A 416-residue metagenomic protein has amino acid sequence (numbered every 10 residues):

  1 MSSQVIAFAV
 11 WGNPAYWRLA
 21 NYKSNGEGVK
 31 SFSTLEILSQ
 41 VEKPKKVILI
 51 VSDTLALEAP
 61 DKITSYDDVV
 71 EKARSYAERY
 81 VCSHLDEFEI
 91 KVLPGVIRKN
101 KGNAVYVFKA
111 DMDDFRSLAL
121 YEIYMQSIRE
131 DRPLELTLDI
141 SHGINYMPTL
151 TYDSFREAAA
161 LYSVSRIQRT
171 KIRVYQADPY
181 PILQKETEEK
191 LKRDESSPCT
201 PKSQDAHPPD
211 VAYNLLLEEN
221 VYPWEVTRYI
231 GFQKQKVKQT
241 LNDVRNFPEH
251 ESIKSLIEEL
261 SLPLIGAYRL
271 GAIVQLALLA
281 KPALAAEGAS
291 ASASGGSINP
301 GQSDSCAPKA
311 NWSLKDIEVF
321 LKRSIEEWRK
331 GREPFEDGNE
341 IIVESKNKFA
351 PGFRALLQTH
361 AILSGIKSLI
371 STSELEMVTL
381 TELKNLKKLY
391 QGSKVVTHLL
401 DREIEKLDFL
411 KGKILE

Functional and structural regions predicted by a protein language model:
M1-E135, L150, R156-E416: Long, low-complexity, Lys/Arg-enriched
I140-P148: Acidic, metal-coordinating catalytic cores used for nucleic-acid/nucleotide bond scission and strand-transfer chemistry
